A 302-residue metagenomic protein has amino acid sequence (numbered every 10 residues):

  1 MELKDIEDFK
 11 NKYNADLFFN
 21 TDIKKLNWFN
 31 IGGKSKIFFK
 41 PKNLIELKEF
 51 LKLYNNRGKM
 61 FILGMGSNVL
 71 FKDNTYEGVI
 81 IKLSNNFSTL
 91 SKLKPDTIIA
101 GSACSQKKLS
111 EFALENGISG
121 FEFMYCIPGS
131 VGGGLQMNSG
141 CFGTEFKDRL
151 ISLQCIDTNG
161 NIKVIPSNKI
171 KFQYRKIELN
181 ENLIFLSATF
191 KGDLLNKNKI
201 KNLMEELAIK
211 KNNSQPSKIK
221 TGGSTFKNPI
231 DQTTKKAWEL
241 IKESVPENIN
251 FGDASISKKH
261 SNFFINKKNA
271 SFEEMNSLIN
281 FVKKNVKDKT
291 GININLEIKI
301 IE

Functional and structural regions predicted by a protein language model:
E2-V131: Anion-binding (especially nucleotide phosphate/pyrophosphate-binding) glycine-rich loop and adjoining beta-alpha core
F18-F19, I156-N280, K284-N285, K289-E302: Phosphate/pyrophosphate- and phosphate-bearing ligand-binding catalytic cores of soluble enzymes
G32-G33, F39-L44, L70-S88, Q136-S167 (+1 more regions): Structural signature of FAD isoalloxazine-binding scaffolds in flavoprotein oxidoreductases
M65, K107, M137-S139, N168-F172: Short acidic (Asp/Glu) patches
P95-T97, G101, Q106-K107, G120-C126 (+1 more regions): Contiguous, small/hydrophobic- and glycine-enriched helical/loop subdomains that border and often "cap" functional
S110, G120-I151, T221, K227: A gly/ser-rich beta-alpha-beta helix-loop segment of oxidoreductase catalytic cores
